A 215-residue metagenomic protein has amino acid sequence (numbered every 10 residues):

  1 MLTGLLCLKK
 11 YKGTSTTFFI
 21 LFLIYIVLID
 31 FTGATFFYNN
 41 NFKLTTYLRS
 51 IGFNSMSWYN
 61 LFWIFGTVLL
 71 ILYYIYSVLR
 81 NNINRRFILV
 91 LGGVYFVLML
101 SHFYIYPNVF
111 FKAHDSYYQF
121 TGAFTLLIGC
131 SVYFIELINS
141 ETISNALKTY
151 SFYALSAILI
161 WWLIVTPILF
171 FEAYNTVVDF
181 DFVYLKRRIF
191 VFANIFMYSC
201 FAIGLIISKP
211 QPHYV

Functional and structural regions predicted by a protein language model:
M1-K10, S116-G129, Y133-L137, A202: First transmembrane helix
L2-K9, M56-L89, Y106-P107, F134 (+1 more regions): Internal transmembrane alpha-helix with an interfacial aromatic "cap," most often the third helix
S15, N82-L91, D115-Y118, L137-L163 (+2 more regions): Membrane-helix boundary/juxtamembrane motif in polytopic membrane proteins
F19-F42, Y95-M99, I158-E172: Hydrophobic alpha-helical transmembrane segments of multi-pass membrane proteins
T35-L44, S101-A113, F170-D179: Juxtamembrane "helix-exit" motif on the non-cytosolic side of transmembrane helices
L44-Y74, Q119-F124, Y184-S199: Individual alpha-helical transmembrane segments in multi-pass integral membrane proteins
N82-V132: Membrane-proximal helix-loop-helix units in multi-pass membrane proteins
I135, Y150-V215: C-terminal transmembrane-bundle signature of multipass membrane proteins, characterized by strong activation on
